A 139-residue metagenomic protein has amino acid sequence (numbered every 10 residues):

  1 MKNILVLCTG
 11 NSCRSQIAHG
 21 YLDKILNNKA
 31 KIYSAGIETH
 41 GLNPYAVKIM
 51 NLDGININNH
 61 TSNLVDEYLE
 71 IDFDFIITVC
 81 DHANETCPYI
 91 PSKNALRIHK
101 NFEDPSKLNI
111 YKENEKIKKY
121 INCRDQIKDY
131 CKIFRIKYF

Functional and structural regions predicted by a protein language model:
M1-L69: Conserved active-site segments centered on acidic
G10-S12, D81-N84: Short glycine-rich anion-binding loops that position phosphate/pyrophosphate groups of nucleotides and phosphorylated
S34, T78, I98-N101: Structural signal for conserved beta-strand scaffold positions within catalytic alpha/beta enzyme cores
E38, H82, E103: Catalytic metal-binding/acid-base residues of hydrolase active sites
I57, A83-T86: Glycine-rich nucleotide phosphate-binding loop and flanking beta-alpha elements of Rossmann-like dinucleotide-binding
L69-E70, F139: Residue-level signal for alpha-helix termini/capping positions
D74: Conserved acidic residues
E85-F139: Phosphate-binding/catalytic loops
